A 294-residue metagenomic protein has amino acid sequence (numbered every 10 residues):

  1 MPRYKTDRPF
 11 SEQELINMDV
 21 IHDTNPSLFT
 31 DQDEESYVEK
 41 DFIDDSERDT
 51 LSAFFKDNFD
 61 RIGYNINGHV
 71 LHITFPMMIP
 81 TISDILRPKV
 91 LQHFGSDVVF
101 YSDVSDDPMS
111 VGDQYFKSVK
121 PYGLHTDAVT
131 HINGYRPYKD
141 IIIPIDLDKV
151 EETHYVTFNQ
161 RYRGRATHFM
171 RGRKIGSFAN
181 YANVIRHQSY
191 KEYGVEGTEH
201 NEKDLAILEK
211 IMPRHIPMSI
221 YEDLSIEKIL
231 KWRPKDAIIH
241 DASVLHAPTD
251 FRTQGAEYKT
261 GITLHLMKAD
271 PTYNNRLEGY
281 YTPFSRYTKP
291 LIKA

Functional and structural regions predicted by a protein language model:
P2-L124, H154, R161, H168-G197: Non-heme Fe(II)/2-oxoglutarate
N17-V20, E35-Y37, E47-G63, T249-A294: C-terminal or late-domain output modules
D84, L245-H246: PAPS-dependent sulfotransferase catalytic domain
Q114-A237, D241-V244, T253-K289: Catalytic core of non-heme Fe(II) oxygenases with the double-stranded beta-helix
